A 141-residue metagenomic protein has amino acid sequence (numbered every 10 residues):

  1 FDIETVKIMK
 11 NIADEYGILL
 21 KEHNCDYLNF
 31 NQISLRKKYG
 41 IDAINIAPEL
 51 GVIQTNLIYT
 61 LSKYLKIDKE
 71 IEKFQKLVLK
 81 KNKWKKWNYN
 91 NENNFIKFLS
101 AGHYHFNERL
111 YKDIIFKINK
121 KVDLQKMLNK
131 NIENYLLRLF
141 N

Functional and structural regions predicted by a protein language model:
D2-G17: Alpha-helix-loop-beta-strand connector modules within alpha/beta enzyme cores
D14-N141: Flexible, acidic glycine-rich loops studded with aromatic residues
